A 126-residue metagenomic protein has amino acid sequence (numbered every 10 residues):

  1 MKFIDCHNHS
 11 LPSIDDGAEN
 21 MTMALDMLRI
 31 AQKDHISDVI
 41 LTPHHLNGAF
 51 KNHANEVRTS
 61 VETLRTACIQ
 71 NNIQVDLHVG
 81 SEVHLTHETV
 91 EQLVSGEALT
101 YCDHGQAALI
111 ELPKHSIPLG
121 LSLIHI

Functional and structural regions predicted by a protein language model:
M1-Q74: An N-terminally biased module of ancient metal coordination in phosphate/nucleic-acid-related enzymes
K2, S10, N47-G48, N71-T89 (+2 more regions): Metal-cofactor-binding active-site regions of metalloenzymes
C6, I40, V94-G105: Active-site gating loops and adjacent loop-to-helix segments of metal-dependent hydrolytic enzymes
D16-G17, L112-H115: Short, flexible loop segments at the rims of nucleotide/cofactor-binding pockets, characterized by
L64, E91-Q92: N-terminal Rossmann-like or analogous alpha/beta NTP/dinucleotide-binding catalytic cores that position adenine
D103-L109, S122: HAD-like small-molecule phosphatases
I117-L121: Active-site-adjacent beta->alpha loops and helix N-cap segments on the catalytic face of soluble alpha/beta enzymes
I124-I126: Conserved small/polar residues in nucleotide/adenosyl-binding loops
